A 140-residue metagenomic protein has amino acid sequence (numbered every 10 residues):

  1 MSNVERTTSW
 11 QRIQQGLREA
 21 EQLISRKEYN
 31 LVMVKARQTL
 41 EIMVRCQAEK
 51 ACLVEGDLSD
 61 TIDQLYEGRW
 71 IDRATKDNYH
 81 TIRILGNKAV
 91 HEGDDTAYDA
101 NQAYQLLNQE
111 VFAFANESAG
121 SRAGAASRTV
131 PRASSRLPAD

Functional and structural regions predicted by a protein language model:
M1-D140: Amphipathic alpha-helical interface elements
